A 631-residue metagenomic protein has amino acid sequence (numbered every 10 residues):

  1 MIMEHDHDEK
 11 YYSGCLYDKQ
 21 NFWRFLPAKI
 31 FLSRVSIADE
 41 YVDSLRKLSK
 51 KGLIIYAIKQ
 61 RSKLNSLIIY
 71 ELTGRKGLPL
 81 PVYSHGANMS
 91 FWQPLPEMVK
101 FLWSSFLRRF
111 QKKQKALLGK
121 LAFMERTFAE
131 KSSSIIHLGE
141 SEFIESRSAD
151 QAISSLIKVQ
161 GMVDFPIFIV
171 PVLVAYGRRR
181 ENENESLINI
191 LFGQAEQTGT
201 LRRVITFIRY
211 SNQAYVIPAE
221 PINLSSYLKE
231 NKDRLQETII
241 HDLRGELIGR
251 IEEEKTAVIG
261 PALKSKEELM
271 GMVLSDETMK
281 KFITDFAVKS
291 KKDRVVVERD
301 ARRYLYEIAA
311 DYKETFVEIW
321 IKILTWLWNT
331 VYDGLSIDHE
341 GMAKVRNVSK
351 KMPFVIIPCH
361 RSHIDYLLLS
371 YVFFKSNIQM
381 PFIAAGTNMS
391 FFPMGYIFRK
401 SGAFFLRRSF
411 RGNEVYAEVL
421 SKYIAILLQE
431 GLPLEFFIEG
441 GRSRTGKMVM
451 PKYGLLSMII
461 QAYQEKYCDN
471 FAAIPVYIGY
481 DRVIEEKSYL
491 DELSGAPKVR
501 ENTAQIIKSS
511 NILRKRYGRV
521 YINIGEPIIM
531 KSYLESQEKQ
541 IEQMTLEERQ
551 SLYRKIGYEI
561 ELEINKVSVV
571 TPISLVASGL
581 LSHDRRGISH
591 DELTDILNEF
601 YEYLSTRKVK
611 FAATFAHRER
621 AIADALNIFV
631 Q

Functional and structural regions predicted by a protein language model:
M1-Q631: Membrane-interfacial terminal anchoring regions of lipid-handling membrane enzymes
